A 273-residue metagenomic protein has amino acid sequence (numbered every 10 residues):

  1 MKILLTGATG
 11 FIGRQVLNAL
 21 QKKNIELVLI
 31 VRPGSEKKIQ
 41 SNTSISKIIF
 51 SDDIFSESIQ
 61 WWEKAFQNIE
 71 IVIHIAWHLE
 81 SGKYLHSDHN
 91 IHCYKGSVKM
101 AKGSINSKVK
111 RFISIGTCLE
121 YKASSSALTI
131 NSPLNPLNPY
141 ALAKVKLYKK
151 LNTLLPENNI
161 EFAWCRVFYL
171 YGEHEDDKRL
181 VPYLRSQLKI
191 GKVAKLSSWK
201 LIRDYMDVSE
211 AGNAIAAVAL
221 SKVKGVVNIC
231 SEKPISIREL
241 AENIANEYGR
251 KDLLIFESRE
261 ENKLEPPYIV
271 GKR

Functional and structural regions predicted by a protein language model:
I3-K23: N-terminal Rossmann NAD(P)H-binding glycine-rich loop of SDR-like oxidoreductase domains
T6, I30, V72-A76, F112-C118 (+1 more regions): SDR active-site strand-loop-helix element
I25-E36: Conserved glycine-rich Rossmann-like NAD(P)H-binding loop of the short-chain dehydrogenase/reductase
S51-H92: NAD(P)H-binding glycine-rich loop region in Rossmannoid oxidoreductase-like domains and their noncatalytic homologs
H74, V98-P139: Conserved Rossmann-fold NAD(P)-dependent oxidoreductase catalytic core, especially the SDR/UDP-sugar
P139, A143-K146: Active-site helix of classical SDR
K149-R203, V208-G212, I244-A245: NAD(P)-dependent short-chain dehydrogenase/reductase
L188-R273: C-terminal substrate-binding subdomain of Rossmann-fold SDR/epimerase-dehydratase oxidoreductases
